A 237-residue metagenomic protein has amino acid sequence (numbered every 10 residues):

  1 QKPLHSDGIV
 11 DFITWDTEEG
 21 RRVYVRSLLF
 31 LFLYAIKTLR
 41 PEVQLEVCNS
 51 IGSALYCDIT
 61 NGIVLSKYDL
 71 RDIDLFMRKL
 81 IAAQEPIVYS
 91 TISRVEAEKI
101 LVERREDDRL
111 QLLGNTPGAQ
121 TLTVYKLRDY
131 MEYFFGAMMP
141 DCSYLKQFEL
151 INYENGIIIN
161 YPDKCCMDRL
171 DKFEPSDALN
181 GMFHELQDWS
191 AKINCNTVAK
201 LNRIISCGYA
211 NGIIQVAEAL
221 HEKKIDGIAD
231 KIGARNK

Functional and structural regions predicted by a protein language model:
Q1-R21, Q44-S50, Y56-N236: Auxiliary tRNA-acceptor-end handling modules of aminoacyl-tRNA synthetases
R21-L39: Active/ligand-binding-proximal structured segments within catalytic/core domains that scaffold catalytic residues
